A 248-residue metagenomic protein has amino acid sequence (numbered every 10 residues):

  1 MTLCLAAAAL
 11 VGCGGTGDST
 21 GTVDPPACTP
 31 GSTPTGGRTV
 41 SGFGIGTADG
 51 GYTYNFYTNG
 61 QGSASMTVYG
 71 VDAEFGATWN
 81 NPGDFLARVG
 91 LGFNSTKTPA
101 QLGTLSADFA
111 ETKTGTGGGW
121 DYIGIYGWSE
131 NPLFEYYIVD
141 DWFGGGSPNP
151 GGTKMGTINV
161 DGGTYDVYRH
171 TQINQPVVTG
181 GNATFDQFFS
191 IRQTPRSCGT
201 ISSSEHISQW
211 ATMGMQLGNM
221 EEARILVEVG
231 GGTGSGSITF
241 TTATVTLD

Functional and structural regions predicted by a protein language model:
M1-T2: Bacterial N-terminal signal peptides that target proteins for export
A8-A27: Bacterial Sec-dependent N-terminal signal peptides
D24-L91, L247-D248: N-terminal segment immediately downstream of the Sec signal-peptide cleavage site in secreted/extracellular proteins
C28, G50, A64-D72, W79 (+4 more regions): Extracellular-facing/secreted segment signature in eukaryotic proteins
R88-N159: Extracellular-facing segments of soluble proteins and assemblies that are Gly/Ser/Thr-biased and enriched in aromatics
V89-T98, T171-G218: Beta-sandwich interaction modules
N131-R196: An exposed acidic His-Trp-rich patch
S197-D248: Long, compositionally biased interface segments
